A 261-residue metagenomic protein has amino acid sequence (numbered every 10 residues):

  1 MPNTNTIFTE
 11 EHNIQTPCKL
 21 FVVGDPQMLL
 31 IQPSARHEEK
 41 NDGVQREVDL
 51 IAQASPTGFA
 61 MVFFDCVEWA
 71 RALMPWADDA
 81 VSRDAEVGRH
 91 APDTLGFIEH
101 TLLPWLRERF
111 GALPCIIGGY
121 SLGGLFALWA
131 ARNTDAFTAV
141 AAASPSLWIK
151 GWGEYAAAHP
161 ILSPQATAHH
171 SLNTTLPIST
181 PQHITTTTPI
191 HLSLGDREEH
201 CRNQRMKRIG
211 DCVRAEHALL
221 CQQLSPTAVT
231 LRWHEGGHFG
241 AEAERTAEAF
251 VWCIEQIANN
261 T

Functional and structural regions predicted by a protein language model:
M1-M28, F59, F63: A domain-start/cap signature at the N-terminus of enzymes
G24-R109: Serine-hydrolase catalytic machinery in alpha/beta-hydrolase-like enzymes
C66, A141-I149, R197-E198: Active-site nucleophile loop of the alpha/beta-hydrolase fold
C115-I116, A139-A141: Residue in the alpha/beta-hydrolase core beta-strand immediately N-terminal to the catalytic nucleophile
G118-G123, A127: Gly/Ala-rich beta-loop-alpha elbow adjacent to hydrolase catalytic centers
L125-F126, K150-P177: Alpha-helical scaffolding within the catalytic cores of extracellular/periplasmic polymer-degrading hydrolases
W129-A139: Conserved hydrolase catalytic core segment
S193-G195, E199, G210-T261: C-terminal catalytic histidine-bearing segment of alpha/beta-hydrolase fold enzymes
